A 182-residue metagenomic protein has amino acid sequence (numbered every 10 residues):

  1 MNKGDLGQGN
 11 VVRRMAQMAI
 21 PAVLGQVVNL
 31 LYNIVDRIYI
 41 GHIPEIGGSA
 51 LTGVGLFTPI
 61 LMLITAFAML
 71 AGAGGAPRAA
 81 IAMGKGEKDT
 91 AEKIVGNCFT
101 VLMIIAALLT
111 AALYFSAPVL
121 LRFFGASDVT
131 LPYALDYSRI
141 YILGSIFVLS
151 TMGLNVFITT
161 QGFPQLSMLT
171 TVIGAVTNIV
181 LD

Functional and structural regions predicted by a protein language model:
M1-A19, A79-I146: Short alpha-helical transmembrane segments in multi-pass integral membrane proteins
V12-L31, V35, I60-F67, L143 (+1 more regions): Residue-level signal for short hydrophobic patches within transmembrane helices of multi-pass membrane transporters
A19, Q26, G55-T58, L102 (+4 more regions): Residue-level recognition of transmembrane alpha-helices in multi-pass small-molecule transporters/permeases
A22, L30, M62, N97 (+3 more regions): Residue-level recognition of pore/gate-forming positions within transmembrane alpha-helices of multi-pass
A22, Q26, I38, P77 (+2 more regions): Transmembrane alpha-helix boundary and packing residues in multipass membrane permease domains and related
I40-M62, V129-Y133: Interfacial/gating helices of multi-pass transporter permease domains
L51-A111, V148-S167: Small-residue-rich hydrophobic transmembrane alpha-helices
L113, L166-D182: Alpha-helical transmembrane segments of multi-pass membrane transporters and transport-associated inner-membrane enzymes
